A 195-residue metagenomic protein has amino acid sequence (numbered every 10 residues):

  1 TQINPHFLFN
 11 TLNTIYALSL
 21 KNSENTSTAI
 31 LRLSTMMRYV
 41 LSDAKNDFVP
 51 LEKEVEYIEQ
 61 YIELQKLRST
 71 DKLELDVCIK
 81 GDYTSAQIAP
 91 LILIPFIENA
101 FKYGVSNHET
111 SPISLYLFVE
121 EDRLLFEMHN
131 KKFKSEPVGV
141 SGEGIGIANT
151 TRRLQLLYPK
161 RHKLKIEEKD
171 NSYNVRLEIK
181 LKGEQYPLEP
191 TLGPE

Functional and structural regions predicted by a protein language model:
T1-E178: Two-component histidine phosphotransfer core
K182-E195: C-terminal end segment of the histidine kinase catalytic
